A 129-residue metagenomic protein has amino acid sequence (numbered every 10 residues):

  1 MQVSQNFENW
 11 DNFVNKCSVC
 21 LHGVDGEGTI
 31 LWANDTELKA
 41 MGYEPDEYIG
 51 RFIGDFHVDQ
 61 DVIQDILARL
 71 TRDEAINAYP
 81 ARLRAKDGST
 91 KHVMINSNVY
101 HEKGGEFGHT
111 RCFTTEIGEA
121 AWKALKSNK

Functional and structural regions predicted by a protein language model:
M1-N9, T115-K129: PAS-associated C-terminal cap
V3-V24: Sensory modules in modular signal-transduction proteins
N6, D59-D87: Terminal output helix/cap of sensory domains in signal transduction proteins
I30-L31: Conserved hydrophobic beta-strand signature of PAS-family and PAS-like sensory domains
E37-Y48: PAS/PAS-like sensory domain cap-loop motif
L38-K39, G54-D55, T71: Sensory helix hotspots in PAS and closely related PAS-like folds
E47-Q60: PAS-family sensory/regulatory domains
I95-T110, T115-A121: Short loop/turn elements at sensory-signaling interfaces that couple input to output
